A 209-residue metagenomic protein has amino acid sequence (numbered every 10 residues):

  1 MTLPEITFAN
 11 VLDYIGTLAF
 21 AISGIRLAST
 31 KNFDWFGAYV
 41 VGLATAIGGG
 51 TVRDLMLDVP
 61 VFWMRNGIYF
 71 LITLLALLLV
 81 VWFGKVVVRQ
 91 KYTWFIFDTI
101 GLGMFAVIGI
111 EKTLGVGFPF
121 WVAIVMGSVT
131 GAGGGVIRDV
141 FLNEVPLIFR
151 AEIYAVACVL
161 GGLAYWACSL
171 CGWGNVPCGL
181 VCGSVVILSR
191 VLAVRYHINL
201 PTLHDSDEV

Functional and structural regions predicted by a protein language model:
M1-F8, D54-M64, G109-V122, A167-C178: Helix-coil boundary and interhelical linker segments in multi-pass alpha-helical membrane proteins
M1-L3, I198-V209: Intrinsically disordered, low-complexity non-transmembrane regions of multi-pass membrane transporters
E5-T17, V61-L75, P119-G131: Structural signature of hydrophobic alpha-helical transmembrane segments
N10-S23, V41-A44: The first (N-terminal) embedded transmembrane alpha-helix
A21-K31, D54, L78-K91, V136-P146 (+1 more regions): C-terminal ends of transmembrane helices
F36-A44, N66-L71, K91-L102, I124-M126 (+2 more regions): Cytoplasmic-side transmembrane-helix entry/capping segments in multi-pass membrane proteins
V40-A44, T51-L57, V125, V129 (+2 more regions): Short, structured motif recognition centered on aromatic/hydrophobic residues
L75-K112: Ordered, amphipathic secondary-structure segments that act as subunit-interaction surfaces in large macromolecular
